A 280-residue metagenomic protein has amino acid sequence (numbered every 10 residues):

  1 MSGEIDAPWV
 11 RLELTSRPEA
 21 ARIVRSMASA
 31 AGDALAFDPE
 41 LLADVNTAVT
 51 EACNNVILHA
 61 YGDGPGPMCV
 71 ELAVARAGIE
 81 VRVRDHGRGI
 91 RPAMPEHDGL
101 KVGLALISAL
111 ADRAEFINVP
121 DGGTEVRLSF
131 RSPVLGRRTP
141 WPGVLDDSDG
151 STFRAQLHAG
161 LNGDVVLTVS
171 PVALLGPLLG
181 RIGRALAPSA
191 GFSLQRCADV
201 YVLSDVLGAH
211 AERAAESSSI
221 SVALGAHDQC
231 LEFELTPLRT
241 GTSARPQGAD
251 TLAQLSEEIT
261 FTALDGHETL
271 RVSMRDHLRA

Functional and structural regions predicted by a protein language model:
M1-R11, V56-V166, A209-A280: Conserved beta-strand-loop-beta-strand hairpin that lines the nucleotide-binding pocket of ATP/GTP-utilizing enzymes
R11-R22, L167-G176: STAS-typified acidic loop motif
R17, V45, L100, V172 (+2 more regions): The cytosolic transmitter module of two-component sensor histidine kinases
E19, S29-T50, L174-P177, R181-V206: Conserved short strand/loop->alpha-helix "switch" segment adjacent to the catalytic nucleotide/phosphoryl-transfer site
D33, C53-L58, P188, E212: Short amphipathic alpha-helical interface segments enriched in basic and hydrophobic/aromatic residues, used as
G160-V169, L186-A190: Short, flexible active-site loops
